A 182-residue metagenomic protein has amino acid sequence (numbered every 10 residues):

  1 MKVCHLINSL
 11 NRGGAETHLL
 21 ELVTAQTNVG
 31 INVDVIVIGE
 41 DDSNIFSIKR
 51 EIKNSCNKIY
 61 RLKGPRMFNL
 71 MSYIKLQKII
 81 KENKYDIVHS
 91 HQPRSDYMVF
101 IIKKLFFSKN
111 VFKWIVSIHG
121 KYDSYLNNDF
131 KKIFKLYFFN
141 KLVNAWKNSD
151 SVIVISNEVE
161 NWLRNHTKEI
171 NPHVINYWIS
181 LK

Functional and structural regions predicted by a protein language model:
M1-K182: Membrane-interface segments of envelope glycosyltransferases acting on lipid-linked substrates or membrane lipids
